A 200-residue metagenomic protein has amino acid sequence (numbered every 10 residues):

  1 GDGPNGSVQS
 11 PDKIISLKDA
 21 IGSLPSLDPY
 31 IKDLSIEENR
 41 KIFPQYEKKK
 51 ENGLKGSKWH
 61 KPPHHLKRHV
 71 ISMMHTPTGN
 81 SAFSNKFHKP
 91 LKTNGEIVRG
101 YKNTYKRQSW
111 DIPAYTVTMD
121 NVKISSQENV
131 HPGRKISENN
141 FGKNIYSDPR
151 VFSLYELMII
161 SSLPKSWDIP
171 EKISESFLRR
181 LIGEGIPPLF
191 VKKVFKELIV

Functional and structural regions predicted by a protein language model:
G1-K41: Flexible, glycine-/basic-rich loop-and-beta segments that form/coincide with the SAM-dependent methyltransferase
P44-V200: C-terminal target-recognition/interaction regions appended to catalytic cores
